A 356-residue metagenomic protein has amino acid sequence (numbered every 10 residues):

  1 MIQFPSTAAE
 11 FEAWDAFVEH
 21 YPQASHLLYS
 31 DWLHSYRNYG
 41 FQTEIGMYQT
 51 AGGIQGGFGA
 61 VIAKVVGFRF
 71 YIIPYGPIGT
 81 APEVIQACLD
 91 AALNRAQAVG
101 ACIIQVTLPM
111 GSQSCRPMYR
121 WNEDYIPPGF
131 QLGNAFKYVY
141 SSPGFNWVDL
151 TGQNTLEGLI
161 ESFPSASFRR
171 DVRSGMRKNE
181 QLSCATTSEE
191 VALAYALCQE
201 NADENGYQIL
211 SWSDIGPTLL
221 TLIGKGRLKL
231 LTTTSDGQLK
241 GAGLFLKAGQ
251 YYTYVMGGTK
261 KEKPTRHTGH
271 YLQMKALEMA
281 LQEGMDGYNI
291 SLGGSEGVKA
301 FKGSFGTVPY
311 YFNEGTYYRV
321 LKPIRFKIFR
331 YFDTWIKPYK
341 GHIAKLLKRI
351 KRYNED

Functional and structural regions predicted by a protein language model:
I2-G67, M110-M118, P128-T265: A conserved beta-strand-loop-helix scaffold within acyl/acetyltransferase catalytic domains
A8, Y21, H34-S35, I62-K64 (+2 more regions): Active-site/acyl-donor-binding loops of N-acyltransferases
V61, P74-G76, T107, L246 (+1 more regions): Conserved residues at the C-terminal ends of beta-strands
F68-T80, A101-T107: Glycine-/proline-rich flexible loop or hinge segments
F70, G79, A87-Q97, G216-K327: Aromatic (often tryptophan-rich) hydrophobic motifs at membrane interfaces
E83-A92, M118-I126: Well-ordered, non-membrane alpha-helical segments in soluble/globular domains
V106-Y119, I290-V298: Conserved beta-strand-loop-alpha-helix junction that forms the acyl-donor binding cleft
